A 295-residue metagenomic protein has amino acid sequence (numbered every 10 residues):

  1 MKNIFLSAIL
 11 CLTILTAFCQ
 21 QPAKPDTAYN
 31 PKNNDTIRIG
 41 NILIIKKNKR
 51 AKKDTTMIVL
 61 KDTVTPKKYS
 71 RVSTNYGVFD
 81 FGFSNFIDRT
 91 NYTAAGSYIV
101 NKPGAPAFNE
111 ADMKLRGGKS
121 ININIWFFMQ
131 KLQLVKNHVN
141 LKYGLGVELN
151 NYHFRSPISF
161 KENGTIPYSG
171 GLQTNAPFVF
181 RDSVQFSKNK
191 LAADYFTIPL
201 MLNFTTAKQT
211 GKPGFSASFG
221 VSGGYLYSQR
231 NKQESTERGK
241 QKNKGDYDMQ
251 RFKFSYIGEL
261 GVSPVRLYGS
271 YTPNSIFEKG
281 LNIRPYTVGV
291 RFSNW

Functional and structural regions predicted by a protein language model:
M1-P66: Cleavable N-terminal export/targeting peptides
T65-S73, D88-T90, L132-V139, A207-G214: Short loop/turn motifs that connect adjacent beta-strands in outer-membrane beta-barrel proteins
S73-G77, G117-I123, A192-I198, P213 (+3 more regions): Residues that define the transmembrane beta-barrel architecture of outer-membrane proteins
N75-F79, V139-L145, F196-I198, F215-V221 (+3 more regions): Transmembrane beta-strands of outer-membrane beta-barrel proteins
F83-I87, K131, V147-H153, F204-T206 (+4 more regions): Transmembrane beta-strands of outer-membrane beta-barrel pores
T90-G96, P106-K119, Y152-A193, L226-T236 (+1 more regions): Extracellular/periplasm-exposed beta-strand and loop segments of Gram-negative cell-envelope proteins, dominated by
N189-A207, K212-L226: Detector for outer-membrane/organellar transmembrane beta-barrel domains, recognizing the amphipathic beta-strand
K244-W295: Predominantly the C-terminal beta-signal and adjacent terminal strand-loop region of outer-membrane beta-barrel
